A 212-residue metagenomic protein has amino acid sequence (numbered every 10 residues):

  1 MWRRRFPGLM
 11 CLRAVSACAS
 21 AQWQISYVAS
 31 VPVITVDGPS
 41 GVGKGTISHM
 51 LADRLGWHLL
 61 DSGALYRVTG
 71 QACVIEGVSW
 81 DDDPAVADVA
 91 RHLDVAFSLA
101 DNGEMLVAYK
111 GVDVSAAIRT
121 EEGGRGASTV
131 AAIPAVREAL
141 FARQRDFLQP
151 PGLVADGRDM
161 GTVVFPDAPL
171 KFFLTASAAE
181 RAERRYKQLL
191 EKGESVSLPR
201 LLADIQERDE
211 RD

Functional and structural regions predicted by a protein language model:
V36: Hydrophobic anchor at the beta1->P-loop junction of P-loop NTPases
P39: P-loop (Walker A) phosphate-binding loop of NTP-binding proteins
V42: ATP-binding Walker
G45: Walker A/P-loop
D53-R119: N-terminal phosphate/diphosphate-binding loop that engages ATP/GTP or pyrophosphate donors across diverse enzyme folds
L99, Q144-P150, R158-V163, D167 (+1 more regions): Small-molecule kinase domains that catalyze NTP-dependent phosphoryl transfer to phosphate-bearing small molecules
P166-K187, L198-D204: Conserved phosphate-donor/acceptor-positioning beta-strand/loop module used by diverse small-molecule
